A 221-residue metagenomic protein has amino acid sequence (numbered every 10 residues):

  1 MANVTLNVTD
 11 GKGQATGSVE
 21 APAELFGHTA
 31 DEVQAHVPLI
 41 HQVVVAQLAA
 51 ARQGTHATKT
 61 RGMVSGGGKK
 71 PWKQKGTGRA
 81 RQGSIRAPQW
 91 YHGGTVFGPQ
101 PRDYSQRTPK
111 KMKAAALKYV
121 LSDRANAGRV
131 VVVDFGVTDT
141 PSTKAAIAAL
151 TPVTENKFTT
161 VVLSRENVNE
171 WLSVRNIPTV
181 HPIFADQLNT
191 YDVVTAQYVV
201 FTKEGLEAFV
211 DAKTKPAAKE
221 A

Functional and structural regions predicted by a protein language model:
M1-Q53, G98-A221: Extended polybasic, low-complexity segments that bind anionic RNA or targeting/receptor surfaces
A2, A57-T58, S65-G67, N126: Short, basic and Ser/Thr-rich N-terminal targeting/leader segments
K59-F97: Glycine/serine-rich anion-binding loops at beta->alpha junctions that coordinate negatively charged ligand groups
